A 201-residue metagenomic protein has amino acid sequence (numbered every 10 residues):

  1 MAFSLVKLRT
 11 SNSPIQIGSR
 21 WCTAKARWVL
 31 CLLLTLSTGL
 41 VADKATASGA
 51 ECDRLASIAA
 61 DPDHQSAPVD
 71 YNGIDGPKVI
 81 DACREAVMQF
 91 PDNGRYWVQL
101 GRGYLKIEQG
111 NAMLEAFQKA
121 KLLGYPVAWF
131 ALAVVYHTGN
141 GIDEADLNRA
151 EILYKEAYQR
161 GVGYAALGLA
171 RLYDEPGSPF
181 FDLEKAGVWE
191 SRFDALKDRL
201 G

Functional and structural regions predicted by a protein language model:
M1-A24: N-terminal secretory signal peptides that target proteins for export/translocation
K25-G39: Bacterial N-terminal signal peptides
D43-A82, V87: N-terminal leader/linker segments that initiate helical-solenoid repeat arrays
S48, Q89-D92, L123-V127, T138-N140 (+3 more regions): Short helix-capping/linker turns of helical repeat alpha-solenoids
G73-I74, K106-L114, L122, T138-A145 (+2 more regions): Short coil/turn and helix-start
L100-K106, A131-T138, G168-P176: Hydrophobic face of amphipathic alpha-helices that form TPR/SEL1-like repeat modules and related alpha-solenoid
